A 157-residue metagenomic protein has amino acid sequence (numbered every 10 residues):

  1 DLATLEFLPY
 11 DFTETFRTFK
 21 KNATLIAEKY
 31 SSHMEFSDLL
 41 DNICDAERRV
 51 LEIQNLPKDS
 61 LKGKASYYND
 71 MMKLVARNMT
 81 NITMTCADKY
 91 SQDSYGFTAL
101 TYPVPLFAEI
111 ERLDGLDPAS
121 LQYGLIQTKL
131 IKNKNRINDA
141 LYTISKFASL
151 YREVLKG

Functional and structural regions predicted by a protein language model:
D1-G157: Secretory-pathway/membrane protein signature
